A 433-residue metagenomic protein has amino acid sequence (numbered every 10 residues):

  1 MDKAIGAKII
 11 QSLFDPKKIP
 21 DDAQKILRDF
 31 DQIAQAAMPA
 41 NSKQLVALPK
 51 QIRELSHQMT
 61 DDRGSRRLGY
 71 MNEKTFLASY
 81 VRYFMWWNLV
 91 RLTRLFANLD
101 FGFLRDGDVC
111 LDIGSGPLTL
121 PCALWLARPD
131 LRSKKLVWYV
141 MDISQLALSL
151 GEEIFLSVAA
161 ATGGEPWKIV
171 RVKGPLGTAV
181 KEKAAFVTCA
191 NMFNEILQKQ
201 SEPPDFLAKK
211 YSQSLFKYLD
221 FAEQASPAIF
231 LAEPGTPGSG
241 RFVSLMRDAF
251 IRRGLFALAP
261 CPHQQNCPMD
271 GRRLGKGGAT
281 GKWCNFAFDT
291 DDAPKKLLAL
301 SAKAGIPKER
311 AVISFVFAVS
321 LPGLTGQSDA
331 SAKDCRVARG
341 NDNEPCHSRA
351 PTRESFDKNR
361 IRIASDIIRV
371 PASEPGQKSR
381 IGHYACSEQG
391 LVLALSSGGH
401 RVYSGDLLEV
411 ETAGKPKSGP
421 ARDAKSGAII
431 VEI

Functional and structural regions predicted by a protein language model:
D2-R66: N-terminal auxiliary segments of SAM/dcSAM-dependent transferases
R66-N98: Class I SAM-dependent methyltransferase Rossmann-like catalytic core, especially the SAM/SAH-binding loop
D106-G116: Conserved class I S-adenosyl-L-methionine
P117-S133: Conserved SAM-binding loop of SAM-dependent methyltransferases across substrates and taxa, primarily the Class I
L150-K181: S-adenosyl-L-methionine
A185-D205: A short SAM/SAH-binding and catalytic strip from SAM-dependent methyltransferases
E223-E233: Conserved beta-strand signature within the Rossmann-like core of class I S-adenosyl-L-methionine
P294-I433: C-terminal lobe and adjacent flexible extensions of AdoMet/dcAdoMet transferase-like proteins
